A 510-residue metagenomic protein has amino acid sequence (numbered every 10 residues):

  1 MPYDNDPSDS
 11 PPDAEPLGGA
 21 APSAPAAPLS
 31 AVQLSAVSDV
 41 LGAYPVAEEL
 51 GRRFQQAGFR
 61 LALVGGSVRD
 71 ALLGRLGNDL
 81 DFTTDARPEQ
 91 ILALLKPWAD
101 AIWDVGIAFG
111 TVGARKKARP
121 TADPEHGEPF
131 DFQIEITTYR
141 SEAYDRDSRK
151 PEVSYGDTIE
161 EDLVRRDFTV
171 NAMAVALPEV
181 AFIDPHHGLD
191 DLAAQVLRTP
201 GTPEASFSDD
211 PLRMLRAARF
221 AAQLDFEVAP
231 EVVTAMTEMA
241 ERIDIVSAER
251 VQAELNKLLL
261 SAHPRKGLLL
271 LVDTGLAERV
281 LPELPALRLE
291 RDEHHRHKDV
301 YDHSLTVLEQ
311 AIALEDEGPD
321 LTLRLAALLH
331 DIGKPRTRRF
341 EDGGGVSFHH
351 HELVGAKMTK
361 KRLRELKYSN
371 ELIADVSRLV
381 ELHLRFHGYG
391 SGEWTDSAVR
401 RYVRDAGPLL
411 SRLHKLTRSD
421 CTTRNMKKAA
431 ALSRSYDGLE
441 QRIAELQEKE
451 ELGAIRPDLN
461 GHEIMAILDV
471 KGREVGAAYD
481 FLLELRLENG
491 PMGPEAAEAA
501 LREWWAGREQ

Functional and structural regions predicted by a protein language model:
M1-Q510: Catalytic cores of the polymerase beta-like nucleotidyltransferase superfamily and closely associated nucleotide
